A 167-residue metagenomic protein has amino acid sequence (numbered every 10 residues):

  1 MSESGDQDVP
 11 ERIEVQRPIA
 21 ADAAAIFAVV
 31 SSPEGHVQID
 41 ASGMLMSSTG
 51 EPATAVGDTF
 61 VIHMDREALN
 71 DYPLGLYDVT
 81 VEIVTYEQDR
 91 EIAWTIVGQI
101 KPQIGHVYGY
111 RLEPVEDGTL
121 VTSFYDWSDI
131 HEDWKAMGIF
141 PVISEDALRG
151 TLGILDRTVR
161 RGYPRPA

Functional and structural regions predicted by a protein language model:
M1-V56: Hydrophobic ligand-binding cavity/cleft-lining segments
P10-P18, T59, D78, E91 (+2 more regions): Intrinsic-disorder/low-complexity, polar/charged segments enriched in Ser/Thr/Lys/Arg/Asp/Glu/Gln
V15-R17, D78-T85, I96-G98, H106-P114: Hydrophobic/aromatic beta-strand elements that line small-molecule binding cavities or substrate pockets in beta-rich
A20-A24, E51-A55, V84-E91, R111-L120: A short, structured loop/turn motif at beta-sheet edges
A25-V30, H36, F60-I62, I83 (+3 more regions): Hydrophobic pocket/interface hotspot
S48-V97, R157-A167: Glycine-rich portal/gate segments that line the openings of hydrophobic small-molecule binding cavities
T95-I104, F124-H131: Short, solvent-exposed aromatic-acidic interface loops
D126-A167: A conserved amphipathic terminal alpha-helix motif
